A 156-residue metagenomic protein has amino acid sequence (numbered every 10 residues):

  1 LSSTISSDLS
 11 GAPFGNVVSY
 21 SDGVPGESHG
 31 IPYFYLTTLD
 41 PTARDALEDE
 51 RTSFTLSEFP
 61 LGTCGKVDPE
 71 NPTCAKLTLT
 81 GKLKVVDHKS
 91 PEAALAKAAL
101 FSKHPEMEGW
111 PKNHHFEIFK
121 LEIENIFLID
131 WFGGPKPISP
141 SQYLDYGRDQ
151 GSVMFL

Functional and structural regions predicted by a protein language model:
L1, G15-S19, K76-T80, I118-K120: Conserved hydrophobic/aromatic beta-strand scaffold that supports enzyme active sites
L1-L47: An N-terminal domain-cap segment
S10-A12, L39-K103, F116: Short, structured beta-strand-loop surface elements
E27-G30, L77, K112: Short glycine-enriched loop/turn motifs at secondary-structure junctions
P32-L36, L79, F119-L121, F127-L128: Short hydrophobic-aromatic micro-motifs
E92-L156: C-terminal edge-of-domain segments
